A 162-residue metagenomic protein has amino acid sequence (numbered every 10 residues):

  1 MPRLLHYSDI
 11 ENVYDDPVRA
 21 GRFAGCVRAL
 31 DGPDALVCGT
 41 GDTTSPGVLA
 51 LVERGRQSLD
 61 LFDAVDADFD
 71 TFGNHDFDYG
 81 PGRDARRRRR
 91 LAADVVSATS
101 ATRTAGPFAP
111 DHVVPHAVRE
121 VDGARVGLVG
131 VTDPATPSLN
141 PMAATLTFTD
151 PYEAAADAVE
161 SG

Functional and structural regions predicted by a protein language model:
M1-G162: Acidic, metal/ion-coordinating pockets
